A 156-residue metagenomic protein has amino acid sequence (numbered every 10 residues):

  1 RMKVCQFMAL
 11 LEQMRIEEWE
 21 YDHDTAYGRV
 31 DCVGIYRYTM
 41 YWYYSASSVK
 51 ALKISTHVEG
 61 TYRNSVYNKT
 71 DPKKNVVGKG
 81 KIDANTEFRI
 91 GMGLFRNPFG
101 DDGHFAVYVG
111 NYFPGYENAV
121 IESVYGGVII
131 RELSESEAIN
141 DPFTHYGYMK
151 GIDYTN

Functional and structural regions predicted by a protein language model:
R1-T61: N-terminal capping segments
R1-Y21, E122-N156: Non-catalytic ligand/cofactor/substrate-binding and regulatory segments of enzyme domains
E20, I35-W42, T61, V66 (+4 more regions): Intrinsically disordered, low-complexity N-terminal regions enriched in serine/proline/glycine with scattered basic
A46-E135, D141: ...with weaker cross-activation on analogous glycine-rich loops/strands in unrelated enzymes
